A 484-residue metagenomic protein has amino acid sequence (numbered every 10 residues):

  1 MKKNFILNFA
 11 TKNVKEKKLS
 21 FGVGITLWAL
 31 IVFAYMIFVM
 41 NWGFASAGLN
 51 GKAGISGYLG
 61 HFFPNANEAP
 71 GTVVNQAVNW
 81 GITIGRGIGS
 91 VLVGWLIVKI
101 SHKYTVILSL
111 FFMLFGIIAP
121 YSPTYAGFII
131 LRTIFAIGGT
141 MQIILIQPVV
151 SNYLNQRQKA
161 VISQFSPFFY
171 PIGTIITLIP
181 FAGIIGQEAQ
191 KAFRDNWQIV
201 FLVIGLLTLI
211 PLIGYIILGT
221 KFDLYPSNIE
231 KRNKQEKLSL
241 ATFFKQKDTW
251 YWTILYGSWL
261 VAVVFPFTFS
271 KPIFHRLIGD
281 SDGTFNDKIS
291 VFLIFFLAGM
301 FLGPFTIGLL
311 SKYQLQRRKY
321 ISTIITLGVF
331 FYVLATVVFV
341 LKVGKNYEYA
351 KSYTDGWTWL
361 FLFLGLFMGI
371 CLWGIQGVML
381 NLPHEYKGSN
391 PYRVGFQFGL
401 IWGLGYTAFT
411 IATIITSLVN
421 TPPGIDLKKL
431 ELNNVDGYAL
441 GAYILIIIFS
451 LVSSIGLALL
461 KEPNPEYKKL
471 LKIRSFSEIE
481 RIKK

Functional and structural regions predicted by a protein language model:
K2, I216-A241, P465-I479: Flexible cytoplasmic inter-helical loops of multi-pass small-molecule transporters
S46-A47, Q246-F305, Q376, A412-T413: Extracytoplasmic gate region of multi-pass secondary transporters
I88-Y125: Conserved MFS/SLC helix-loop-helix module at the cytosolic interface between two early adjacent transmembrane helices
V98-L110, K312-V329: Cytoplasmic membrane-interface "Motif A"-like loop-to-helix N-cap segments of 12-TM Major Facilitator Superfamily
L131-Y170: Cytoplasmic helix-loop-helix junction between adjacent transmembrane helices in 12-TM secondary transporters
I162-D223: Helix-loop-helix hairpin linking two adjacent transmembrane segments in secondary transporters
R317-M379: C-terminal transmembrane helical hairpin of 12-TM major facilitator-type secondary transporters
L380, H384-I425: A late C-terminal transmembrane helix in Major Facilitator Superfamily
